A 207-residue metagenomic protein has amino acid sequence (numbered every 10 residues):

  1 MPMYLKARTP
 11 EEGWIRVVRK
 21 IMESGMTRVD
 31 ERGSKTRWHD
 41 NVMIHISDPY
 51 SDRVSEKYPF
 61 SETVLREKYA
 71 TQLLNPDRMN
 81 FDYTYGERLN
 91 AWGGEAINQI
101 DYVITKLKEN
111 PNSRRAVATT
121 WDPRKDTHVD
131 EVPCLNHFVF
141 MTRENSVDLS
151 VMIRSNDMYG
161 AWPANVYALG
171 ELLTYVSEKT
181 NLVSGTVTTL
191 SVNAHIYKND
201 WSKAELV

Functional and structural regions predicted by a protein language model:
M1-V207: Terminal, non-catalytic protein-protein interaction segments that mediate quaternary/complex assembly
